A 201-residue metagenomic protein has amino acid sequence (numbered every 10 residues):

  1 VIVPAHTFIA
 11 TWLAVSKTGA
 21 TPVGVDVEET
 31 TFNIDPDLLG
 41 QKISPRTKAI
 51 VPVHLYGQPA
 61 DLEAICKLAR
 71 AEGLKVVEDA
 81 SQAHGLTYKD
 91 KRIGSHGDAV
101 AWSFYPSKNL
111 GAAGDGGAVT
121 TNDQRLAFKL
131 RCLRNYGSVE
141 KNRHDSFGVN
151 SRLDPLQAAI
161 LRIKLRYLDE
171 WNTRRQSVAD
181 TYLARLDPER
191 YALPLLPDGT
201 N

Functional and structural regions predicted by a protein language model:
I2-A80, T87: PLP-dependent aminotransferase-like
H6, A20, V27, S81-Q82 (+3 more regions): Histidine-centered beta-alpha loop that forms part of the nucleotide-sugar donor binding/catalytic region in diverse
F32, G57-Q58, P106-A112, S138: Nucleotide-sugar-dependent glycosyltransferase donor-binding/catalytic pocket residues
D37, Q41, A49-V53, Q58 (+4 more regions): PLP-dependent aminotransferase class I/II
P45, G94-S95, A112, S151-D154: Structured loop/turn residues at beta-strand edges in well-structured enzyme cores
E78-G111, E140-D145: Conserved active-site segment immediately N-terminal to the catalytic lysine that forms the internal aldimine
W102-S103, G117-N122, R162: Short beta-strand-to-turn element immediately C-terminal to the catalytic PLP-Schiff-base lysine in fold type I
